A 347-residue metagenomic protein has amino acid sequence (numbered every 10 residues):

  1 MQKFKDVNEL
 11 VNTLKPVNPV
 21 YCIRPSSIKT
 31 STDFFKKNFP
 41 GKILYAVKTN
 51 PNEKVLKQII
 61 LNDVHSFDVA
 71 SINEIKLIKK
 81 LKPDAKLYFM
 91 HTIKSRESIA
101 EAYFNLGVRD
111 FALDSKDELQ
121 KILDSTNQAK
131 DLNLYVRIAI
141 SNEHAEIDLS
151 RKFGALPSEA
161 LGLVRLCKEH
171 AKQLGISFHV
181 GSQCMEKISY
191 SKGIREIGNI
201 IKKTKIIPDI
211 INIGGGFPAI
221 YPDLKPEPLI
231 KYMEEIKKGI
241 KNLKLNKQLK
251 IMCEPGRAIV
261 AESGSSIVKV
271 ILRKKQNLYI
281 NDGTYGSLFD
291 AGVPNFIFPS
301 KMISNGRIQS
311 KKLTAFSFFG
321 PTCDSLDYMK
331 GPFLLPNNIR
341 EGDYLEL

Functional and structural regions predicted by a protein language model:
M1-L132, R165-K172, K203-I207, N338: A charged N-terminal "starter" segment
D6, E235, K250-L347: Charged (often Lys/Glu-rich) extended helix/loop segments that serve as interaction or gating elements
S26, K48-N52, A70-N73, T92-K94 (+7 more regions): Active-site beta-loop-alpha junctions enriched in small/polar residues
L56, K79, I122, K187 (+3 more regions): Short, function-defining helix-loop hinge/capping sites that tune catalysis or transport
I60-L61, N127-Q128, K152-F153, K192 (+3 more regions): Short, solvent-exposed amphipathic alpha-helical segments in soluble enzyme and RNA/protein-processing domains
N127-K130, P226-E227, N242, N246 (+1 more regions): Short, glycine- and charge-enriched coil/turn segments that flank and shape catalytic ligand pockets
I140-Q276: Active-site loop/helix belt of alpha/beta enzymes
